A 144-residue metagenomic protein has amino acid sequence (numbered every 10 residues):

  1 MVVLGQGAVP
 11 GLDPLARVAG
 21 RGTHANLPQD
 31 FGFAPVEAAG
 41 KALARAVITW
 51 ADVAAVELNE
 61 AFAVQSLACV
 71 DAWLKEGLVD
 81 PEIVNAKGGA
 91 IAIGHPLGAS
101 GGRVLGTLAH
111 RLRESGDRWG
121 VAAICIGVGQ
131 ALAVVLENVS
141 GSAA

Functional and structural regions predicted by a protein language model:
M1-A144: Claisen-condensing/thiolase-fold acyl-transfer catalytic domains that form or cleave C-C bonds in fatty acid
